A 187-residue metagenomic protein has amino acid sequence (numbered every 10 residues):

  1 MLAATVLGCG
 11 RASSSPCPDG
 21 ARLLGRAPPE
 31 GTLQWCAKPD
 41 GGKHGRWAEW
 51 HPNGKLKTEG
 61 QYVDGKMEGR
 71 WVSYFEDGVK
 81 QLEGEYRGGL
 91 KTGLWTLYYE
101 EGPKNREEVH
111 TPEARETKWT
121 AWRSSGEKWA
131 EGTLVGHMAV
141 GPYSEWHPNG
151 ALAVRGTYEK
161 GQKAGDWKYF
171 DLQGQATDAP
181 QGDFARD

Functional and structural regions predicted by a protein language model:
M1-A4: Sec-dependent N-terminal signal peptides
V6-D187: Glycine/tyrosine- and acidic-biased, solvent-exposed loop/turn segments at the edges of beta-strands
